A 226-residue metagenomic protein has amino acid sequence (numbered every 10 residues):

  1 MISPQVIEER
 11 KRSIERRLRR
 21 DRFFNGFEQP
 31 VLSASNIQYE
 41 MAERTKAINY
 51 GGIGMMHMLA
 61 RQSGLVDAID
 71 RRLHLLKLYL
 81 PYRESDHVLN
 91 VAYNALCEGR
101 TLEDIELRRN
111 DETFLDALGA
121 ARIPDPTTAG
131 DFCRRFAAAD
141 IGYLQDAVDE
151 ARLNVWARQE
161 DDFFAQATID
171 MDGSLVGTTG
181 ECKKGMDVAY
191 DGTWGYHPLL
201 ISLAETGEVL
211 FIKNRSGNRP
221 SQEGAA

Functional and structural regions predicted by a protein language model:
M1-A226: Dynamic "connector" segments at or just before major functional cores
